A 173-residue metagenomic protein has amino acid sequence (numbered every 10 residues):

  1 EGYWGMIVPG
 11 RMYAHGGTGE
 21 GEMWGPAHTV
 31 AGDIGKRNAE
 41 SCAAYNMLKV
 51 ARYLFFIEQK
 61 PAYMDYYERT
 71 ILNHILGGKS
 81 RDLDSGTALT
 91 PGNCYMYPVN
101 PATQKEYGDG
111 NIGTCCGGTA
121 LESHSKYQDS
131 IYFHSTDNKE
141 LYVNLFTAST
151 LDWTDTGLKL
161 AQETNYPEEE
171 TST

Functional and structural regions predicted by a protein language model:
E1-T173: Glycan-recognition and catalytic cores of secretory/periplasmic carbohydrate-active enzymes
